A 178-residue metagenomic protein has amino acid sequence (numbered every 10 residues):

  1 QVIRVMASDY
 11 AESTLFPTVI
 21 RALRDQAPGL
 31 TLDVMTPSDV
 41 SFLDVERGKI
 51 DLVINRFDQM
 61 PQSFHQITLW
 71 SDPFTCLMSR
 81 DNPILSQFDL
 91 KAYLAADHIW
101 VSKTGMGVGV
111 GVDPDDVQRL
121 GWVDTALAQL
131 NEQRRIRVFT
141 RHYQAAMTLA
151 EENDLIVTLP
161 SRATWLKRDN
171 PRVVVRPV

Functional and structural regions predicted by a protein language model:
Q1, D25-G29, G107-V112, T125 (+4 more regions): C-terminal effector-binding regulatory domain of bacterial HTH transcription factors
V2-M60, T140: Central regulatory/effector-binding core of bacterial HTH transcription factors
L15, L85, K91, V101 (+2 more regions): A late-sequence structural motif
M35, D39-I50, A126-L130, Y143-D154: Short helices/loops that flank or line small-molecule/ion binding pockets
F57-D58, R80, G105, P160-A163: Short secondary-structure boundary segments
Q62-I67, D72, R137, Q144-V178: Beta-alpha-beta core module
F64-Q66, S71-C76, R80-N82, L90 (+2 more regions): Small-molecule pocket liners
I84-F88, L94-L130, S161: Secondary-structure junction motif
